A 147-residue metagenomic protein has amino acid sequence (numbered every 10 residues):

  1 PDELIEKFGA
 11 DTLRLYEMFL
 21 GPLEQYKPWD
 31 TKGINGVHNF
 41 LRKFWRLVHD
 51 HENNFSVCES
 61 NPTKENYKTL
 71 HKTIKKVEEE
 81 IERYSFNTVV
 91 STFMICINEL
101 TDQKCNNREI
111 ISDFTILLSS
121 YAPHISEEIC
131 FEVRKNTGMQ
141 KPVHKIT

Functional and structural regions predicted by a protein language model:
E3-T147: Helix-rich, typically C-terminal accessory recognition domains appended to large enzymatic cores
